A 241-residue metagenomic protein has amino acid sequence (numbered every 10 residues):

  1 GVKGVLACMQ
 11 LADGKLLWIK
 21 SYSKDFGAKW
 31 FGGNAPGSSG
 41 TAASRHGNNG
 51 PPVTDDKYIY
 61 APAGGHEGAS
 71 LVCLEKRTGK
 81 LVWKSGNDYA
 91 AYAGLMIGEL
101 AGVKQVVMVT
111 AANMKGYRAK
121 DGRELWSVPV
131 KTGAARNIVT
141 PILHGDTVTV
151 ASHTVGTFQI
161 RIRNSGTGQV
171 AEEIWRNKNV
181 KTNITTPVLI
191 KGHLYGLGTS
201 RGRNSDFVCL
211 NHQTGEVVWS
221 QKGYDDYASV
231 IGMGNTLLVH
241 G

Functional and structural regions predicted by a protein language model:
G1-G241: Noncatalytic, solvent-exposed loop/strand surfaces of beta-propeller-type extracellular/periplasmic domains
